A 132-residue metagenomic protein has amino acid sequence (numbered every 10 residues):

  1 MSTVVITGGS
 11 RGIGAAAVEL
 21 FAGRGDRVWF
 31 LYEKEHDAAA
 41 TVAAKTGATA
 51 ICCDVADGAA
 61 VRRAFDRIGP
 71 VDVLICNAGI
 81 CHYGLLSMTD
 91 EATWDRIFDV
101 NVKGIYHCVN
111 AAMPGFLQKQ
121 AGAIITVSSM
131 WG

Functional and structural regions predicted by a protein language model:
S10-R11: Conserved glycine-rich cofactor-binding loop
R24-A39: Conserved glycine-rich Rossmann-like NAD(P)H-binding loop of the short-chain dehydrogenase/reductase
C52-R63, E91: The beta1-alpha1 cofactor-binding region of Rossmann-like NAD(H)/NADP(H)-dependent oxidoreductases
A78-H82: Conserved NAD(P)H cofactor-binding loop of Rossmann-fold oxidoreductase domains
L85-L86, T93-F98: Substrate-binding pocket helix/loop in short-chain dehydrogenase/reductase
V109-N110: A short, exposed helix-loop element centered on a Lys and neighboring polar residues
S129: Residue(s) in the substrate-gating loop at a strand-loop-helix junction that position the organic substrate next
